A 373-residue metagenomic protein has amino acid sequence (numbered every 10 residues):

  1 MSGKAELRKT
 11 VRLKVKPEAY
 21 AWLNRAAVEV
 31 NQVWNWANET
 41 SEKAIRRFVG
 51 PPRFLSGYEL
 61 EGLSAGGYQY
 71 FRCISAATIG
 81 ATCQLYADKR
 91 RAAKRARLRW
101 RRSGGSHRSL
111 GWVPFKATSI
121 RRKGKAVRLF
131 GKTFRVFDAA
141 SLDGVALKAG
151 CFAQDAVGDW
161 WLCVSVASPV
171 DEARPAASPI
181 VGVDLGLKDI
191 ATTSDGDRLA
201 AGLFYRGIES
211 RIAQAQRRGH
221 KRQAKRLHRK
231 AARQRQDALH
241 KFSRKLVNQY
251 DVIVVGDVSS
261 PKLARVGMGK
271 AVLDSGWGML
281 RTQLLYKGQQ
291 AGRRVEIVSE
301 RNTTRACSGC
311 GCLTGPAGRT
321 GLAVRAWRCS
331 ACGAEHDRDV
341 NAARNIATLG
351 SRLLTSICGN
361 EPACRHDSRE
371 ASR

Functional and structural regions predicted by a protein language model:
M1-R373: Nucleic-acid substrate recognition interfaces
